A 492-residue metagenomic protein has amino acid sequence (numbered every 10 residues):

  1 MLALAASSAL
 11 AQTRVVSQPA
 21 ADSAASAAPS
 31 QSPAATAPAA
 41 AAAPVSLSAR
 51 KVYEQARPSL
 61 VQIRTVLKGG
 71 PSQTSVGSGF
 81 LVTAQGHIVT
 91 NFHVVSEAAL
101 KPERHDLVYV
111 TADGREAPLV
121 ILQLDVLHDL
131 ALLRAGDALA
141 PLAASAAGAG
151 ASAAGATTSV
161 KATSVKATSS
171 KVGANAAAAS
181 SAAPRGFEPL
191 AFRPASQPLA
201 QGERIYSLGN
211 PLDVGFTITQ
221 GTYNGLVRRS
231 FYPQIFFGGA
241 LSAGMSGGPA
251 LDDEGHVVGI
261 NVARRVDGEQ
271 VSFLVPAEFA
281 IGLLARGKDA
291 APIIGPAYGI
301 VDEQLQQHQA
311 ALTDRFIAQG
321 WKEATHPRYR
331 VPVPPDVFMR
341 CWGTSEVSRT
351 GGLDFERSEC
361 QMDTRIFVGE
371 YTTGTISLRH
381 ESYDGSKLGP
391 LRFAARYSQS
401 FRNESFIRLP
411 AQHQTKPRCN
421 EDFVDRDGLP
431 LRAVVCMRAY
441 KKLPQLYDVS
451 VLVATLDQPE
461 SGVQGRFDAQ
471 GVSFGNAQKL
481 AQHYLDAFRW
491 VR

Functional and structural regions predicted by a protein language model:
M1-S8: Bacterial N-terminal signal peptides
R14-S78, A290-T344: N-terminal activation segment of mature serine protease catalytic domains
V52, A98-A99, V120-L122, A138-S152 (+2 more regions): Active-site substrate-binding loop(s) of clan PA
A56-S72, G136-G148, S181-A191, V214-A285 (+1 more regions): Active-site region of chymotrypsin-like
T83-L130, D137-A138, A174-A179: Catalytic-histidine neighborhood of serine endopeptidases, predominantly the chymotrypsin-like S1/PA family
I281, A291, V337-M339, P459-R492: Surface-exposed amphipathic alpha-helical segments
M339-A394: Secretory pathway targeting signatures of secreted, lumenal, and periplasmic proteins
A395-L456: Signature of long, low-cysteine stretches enriched in small and polar/charged residues
